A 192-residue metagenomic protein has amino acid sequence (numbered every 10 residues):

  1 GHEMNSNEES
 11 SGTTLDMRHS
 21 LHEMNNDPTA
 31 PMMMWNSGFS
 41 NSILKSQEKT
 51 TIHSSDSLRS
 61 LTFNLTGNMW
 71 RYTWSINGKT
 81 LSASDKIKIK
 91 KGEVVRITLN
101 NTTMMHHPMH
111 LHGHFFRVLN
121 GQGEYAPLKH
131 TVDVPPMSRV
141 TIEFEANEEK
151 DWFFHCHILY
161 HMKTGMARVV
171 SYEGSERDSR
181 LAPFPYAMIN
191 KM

Functional and structural regions predicted by a protein language model:
G1-M192: Copper-binding active sites and cupredoxin-like electron-transfer domains, recognizing His/Cys-rich ligand loops
